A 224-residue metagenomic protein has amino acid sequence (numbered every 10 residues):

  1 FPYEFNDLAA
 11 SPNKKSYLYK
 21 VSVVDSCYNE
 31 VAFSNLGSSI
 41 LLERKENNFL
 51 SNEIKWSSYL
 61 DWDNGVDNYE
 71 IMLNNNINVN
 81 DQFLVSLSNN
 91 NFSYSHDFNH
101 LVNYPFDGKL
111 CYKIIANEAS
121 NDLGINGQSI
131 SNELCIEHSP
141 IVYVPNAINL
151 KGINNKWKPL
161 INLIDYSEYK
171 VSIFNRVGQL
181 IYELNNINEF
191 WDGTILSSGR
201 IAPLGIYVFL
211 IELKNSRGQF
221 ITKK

Functional and structural regions predicted by a protein language model:
F1-A147, I164-Y166: Short, compositionally biased serine/threonine- and acidic-rich segments at solvent-exposed termini, linkers, or domain
F49, E53-S58, S129-K224: Short loop/turn motifs at secondary-structure boundaries
